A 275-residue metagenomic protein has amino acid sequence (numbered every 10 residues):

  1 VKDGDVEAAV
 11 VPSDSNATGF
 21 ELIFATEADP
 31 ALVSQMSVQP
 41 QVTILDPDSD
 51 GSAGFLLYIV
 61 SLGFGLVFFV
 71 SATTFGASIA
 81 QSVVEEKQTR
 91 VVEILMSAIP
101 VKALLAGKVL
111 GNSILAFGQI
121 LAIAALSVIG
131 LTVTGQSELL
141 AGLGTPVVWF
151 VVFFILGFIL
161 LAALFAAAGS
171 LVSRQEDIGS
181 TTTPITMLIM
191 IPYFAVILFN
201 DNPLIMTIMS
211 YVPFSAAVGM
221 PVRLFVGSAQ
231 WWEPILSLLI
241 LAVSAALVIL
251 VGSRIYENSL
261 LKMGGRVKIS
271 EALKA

Functional and structural regions predicted by a protein language model:
V1-P47: Extracytoplasmic loops/domains of multi-pass membrane proteins
D48-L56, L126-V152, F225-E233: Membrane-interfacial helix-loop-helix connectors in multipass membrane proteins
L62-I79: Long, hydrophobic alpha-helical segments
L110-G135, L161, F165: Hydrophobic alpha-helical transmembrane segments that constitute the membrane-spanning cores of multi-pass membrane
I155-L188: A structural motif at transmembrane helix-loop-helix junctions in multipass membrane proteins
L171-S173, A242-A275: Junction motif at the cytosolic side of a transmembrane helix
E176-M209: Transmembrane helix segments
L204-V226, I235: Short hydrophobic, aromatic-rich alpha-helical segments embedded in or entering the lipid bilayer of multi-pass
